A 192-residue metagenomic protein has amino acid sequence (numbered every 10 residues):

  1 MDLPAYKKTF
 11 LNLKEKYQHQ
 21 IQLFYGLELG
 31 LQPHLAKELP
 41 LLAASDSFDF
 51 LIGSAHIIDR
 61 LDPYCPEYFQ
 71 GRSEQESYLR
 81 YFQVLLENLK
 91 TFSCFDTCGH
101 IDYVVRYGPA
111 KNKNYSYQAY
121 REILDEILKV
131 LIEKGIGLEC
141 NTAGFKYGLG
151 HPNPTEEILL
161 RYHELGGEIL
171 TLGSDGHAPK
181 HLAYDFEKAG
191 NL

Functional and structural regions predicted by a protein language model:
M1-D62, P66-L79, Q83, H181: A metal-dependent hydrolase metal-coordination microenvironment
K7-H19, L39-I52, L89-S93, E126-G135 (+1 more regions): Acidic (Asp/Glu)-rich catalytic clusters
L23-L27, L51-G53, T97-G99, L138-C140 (+1 more regions): Hydrophobic faces of well-ordered beta-strands that scaffold small-molecule active sites in alpha/beta enzyme cores
G26-Q32, H56-I58, D102-R106, N141-F145 (+1 more regions): Active-site beta-loop-alpha junctions enriched in small/polar residues
D59, K111-L192: Charged catalytic cores and adjacent phosphate/nucleic-acid-binding surfaces used for phosphate/nucleic-acid chemistry
C65-Q70, D102-Y115, N141: Short, flexible active-site loops
E74-N112: Hydrophobic, aromatic-enriched interface-forming segments
